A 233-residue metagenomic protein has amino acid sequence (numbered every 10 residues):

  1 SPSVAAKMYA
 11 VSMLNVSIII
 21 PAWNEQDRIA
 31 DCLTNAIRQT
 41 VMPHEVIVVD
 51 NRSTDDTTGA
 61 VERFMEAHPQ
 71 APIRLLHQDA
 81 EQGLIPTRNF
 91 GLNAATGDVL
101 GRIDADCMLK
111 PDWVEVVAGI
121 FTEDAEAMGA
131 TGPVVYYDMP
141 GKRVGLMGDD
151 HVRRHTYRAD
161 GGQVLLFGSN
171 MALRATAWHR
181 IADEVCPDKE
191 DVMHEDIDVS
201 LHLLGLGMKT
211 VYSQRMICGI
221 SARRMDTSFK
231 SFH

Functional and structural regions predicted by a protein language model:
N15-S17, E45, D198: Cell-envelope/extracellular polymer assembly enzymes that use nucleotide-activated donors
E25-R38: Short, well-formed alpha-helical segments that are part of the catalytic scaffolds of diverse glycosyltransferases
N35, D50-G59, A80, C107: A conserved acidic beta->alpha catalytic loop
Q78-A95: Glycine-rich, basic loop-to-helix element that forms the pyrophosphate-binding segment of sugar-nucleotide handling
L100: Short aromatic/hydrophobic "clamp" motif used to bind/position activated sugar donors
D112-K142: Conserved donor NDP-sugar-binding/catalytic core segment of glycosyltransferases
G132-Y136, V144-V164: Short, flexible, basic/aromatic active-site loop/helix in glycosyltransferases
E190-V199: Acidic donor-binding loop at a coil-to-helix junction in glycosyltransferase catalytic cores that engages
